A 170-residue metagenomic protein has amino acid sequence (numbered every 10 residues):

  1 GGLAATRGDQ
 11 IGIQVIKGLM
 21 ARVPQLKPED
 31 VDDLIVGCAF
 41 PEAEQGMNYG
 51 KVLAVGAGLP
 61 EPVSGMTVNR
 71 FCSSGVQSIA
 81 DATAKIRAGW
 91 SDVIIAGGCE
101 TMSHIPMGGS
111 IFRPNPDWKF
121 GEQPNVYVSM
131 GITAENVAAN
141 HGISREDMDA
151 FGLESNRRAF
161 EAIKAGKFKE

Functional and structural regions predicted by a protein language model:
G2-P28, A43-M47, A54-E170: Acyl-thioester C-C bond-transforming condensing/cleaving domain
E29-G37: Short glycine-rich phosphate-binding loop at a beta-alpha junction
F40: Thiamine diphosphate
